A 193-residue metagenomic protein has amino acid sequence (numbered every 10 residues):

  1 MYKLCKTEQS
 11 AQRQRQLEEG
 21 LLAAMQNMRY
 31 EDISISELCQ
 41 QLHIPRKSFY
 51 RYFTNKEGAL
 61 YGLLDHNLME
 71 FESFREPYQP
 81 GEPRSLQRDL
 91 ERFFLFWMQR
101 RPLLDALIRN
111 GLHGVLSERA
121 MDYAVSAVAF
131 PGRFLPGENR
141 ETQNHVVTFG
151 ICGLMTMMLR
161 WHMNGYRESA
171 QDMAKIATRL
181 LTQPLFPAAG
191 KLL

Functional and structural regions predicted by a protein language model:
M1-A11, A189-L193: N-terminal intrinsically disordered/low-complexity leader segments
A11-L22, Q26, E31-I35, Q40-H43 (+4 more regions): An amphipathic alpha-helix adjacent to DNA-recognition modules
R13, K56, L63, N67 (+4 more regions): Hydrophobic/aromatic residues within well-ordered alpha-helical segments
L21, L63, N67, F71 (+5 more regions): Hydrophobic recognition helices of helix-based DNA-binding modules
F74-Y78, R101-L107, G132-L135, W161 (+2 more regions): Secondary-structure edge/capping motif, primarily at the C-terminal ends of alpha-helices and the immediately following
P83-F130: Helical hydrophobic small-molecule/effector-binding pocket
G111-G137, E141-C152, T156, F186: Amphipathic alpha-helical packing segments from all-alpha helical-bundle domains
E141-N164, E168-P184: Hydrophobic alpha-helical segments that form the core of small-molecule binding pockets and/or dimer interfaces
